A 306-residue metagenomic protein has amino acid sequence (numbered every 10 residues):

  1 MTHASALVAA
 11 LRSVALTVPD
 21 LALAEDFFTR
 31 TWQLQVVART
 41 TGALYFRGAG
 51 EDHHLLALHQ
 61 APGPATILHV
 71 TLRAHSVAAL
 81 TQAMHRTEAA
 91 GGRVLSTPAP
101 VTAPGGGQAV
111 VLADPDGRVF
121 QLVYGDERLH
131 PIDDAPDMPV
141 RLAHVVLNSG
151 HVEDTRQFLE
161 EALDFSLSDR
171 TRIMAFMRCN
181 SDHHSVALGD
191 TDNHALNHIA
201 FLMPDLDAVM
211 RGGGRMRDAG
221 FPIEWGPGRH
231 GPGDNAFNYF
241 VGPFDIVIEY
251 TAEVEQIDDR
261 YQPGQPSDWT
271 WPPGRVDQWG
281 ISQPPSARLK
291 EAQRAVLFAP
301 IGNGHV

Functional and structural regions predicted by a protein language model:
M1-A22, I67-L72, G125-E153, S166 (+4 more regions): N-terminal beta-strand motif that seeds the catalytic metal site of vicinal oxygen chelate
T2-A4, E88-M138, A175-F176, F221-V306: Vicinal oxygen chelate
A6-H53, V101, Q108, L147-S185 (+1 more regions): Core segments of cupin and vicinal oxygen chelate
A6-H85, A90-L95, Q293-V306: The feature marks the first
A10-P19, A61-E88, Q108-A113, R141-G150 (+3 more regions): Vicinal oxygen chelate
A24-T29, T87, G117, T155-E160 (+3 more regions): Conserved active-site tyrosine of GNAT-family acetyltransferases
D26, L56, L80-Q82, A187 (+3 more regions): Short acidic, gly/pro-rich beta-turn/loop elements at beta-sheet edges and active-site/ligand-binding grooves
L34-L68, R118-D126, S168-N197, L202-L206 (+1 more regions): Conserved short beta-strand elements that form part of the metal-binding/catalytic scaffold of enzyme active sites
